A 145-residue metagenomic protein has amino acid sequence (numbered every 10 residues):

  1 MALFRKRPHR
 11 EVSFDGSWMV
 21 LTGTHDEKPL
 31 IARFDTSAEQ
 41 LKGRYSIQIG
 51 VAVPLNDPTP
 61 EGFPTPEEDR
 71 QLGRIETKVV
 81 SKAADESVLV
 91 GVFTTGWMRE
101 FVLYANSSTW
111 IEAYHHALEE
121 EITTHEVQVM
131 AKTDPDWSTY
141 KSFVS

Functional and structural regions predicted by a protein language model:
M1-T77, S81-S87, T109, Y140-V144: Charge-rich, low-complexity segments
L89-T95: Short beta-strand
G96-F101: The conserved glycine-aromatic submotif of the RRM
Y104-E112: Helix N-cap motif at beta-to-alpha junctions
T109, H116-T123: Short, surface-exposed basic-aromatic patches at helix termini and helix-loop junctions that form
E120-S145: Conserved short beta-strand edge segments in small beta-sheet-based binding/regulatory domains
